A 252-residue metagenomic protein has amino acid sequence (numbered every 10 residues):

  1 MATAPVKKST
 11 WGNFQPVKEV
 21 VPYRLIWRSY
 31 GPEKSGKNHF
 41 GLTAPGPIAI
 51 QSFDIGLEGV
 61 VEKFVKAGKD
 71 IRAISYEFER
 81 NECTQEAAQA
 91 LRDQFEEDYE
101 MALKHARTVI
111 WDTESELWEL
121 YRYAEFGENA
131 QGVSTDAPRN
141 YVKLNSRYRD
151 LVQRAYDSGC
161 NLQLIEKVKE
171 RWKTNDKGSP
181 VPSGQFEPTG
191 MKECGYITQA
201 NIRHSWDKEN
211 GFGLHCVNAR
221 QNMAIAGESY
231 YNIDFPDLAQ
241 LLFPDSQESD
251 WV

Functional and structural regions predicted by a protein language model:
M1-Q15, E19-L25, E209-V252: C-terminal regions of RecA-like/P-loop NTPase motor modules
A2-F14, Y30-G31, E125, G159-L164: A broad, low-specificity signal for short, low-complexity segments enriched in glycine/proline and polar/charged
K8-W11, Q15-V109, S115-E116: Conserved P-loop
R24, G36, K143-D150, D157 (+1 more regions): Short, well-structured alpha-helical interface segments that form or flank functional binding sites
G46, A67-G68, E125-N129, P180-V181: Glycine-rich, phosphate-binding/catalytic loops in enzymes
V60-E62, L120-R122, T174-D176: A short acidic (Asp/Glu
N81-S158: Phosphate-binding/switch loop-helix module in NTP-utilizing enzymes
R154-D237: Phosphate-binding/switch region of NTP-binding enzymes
